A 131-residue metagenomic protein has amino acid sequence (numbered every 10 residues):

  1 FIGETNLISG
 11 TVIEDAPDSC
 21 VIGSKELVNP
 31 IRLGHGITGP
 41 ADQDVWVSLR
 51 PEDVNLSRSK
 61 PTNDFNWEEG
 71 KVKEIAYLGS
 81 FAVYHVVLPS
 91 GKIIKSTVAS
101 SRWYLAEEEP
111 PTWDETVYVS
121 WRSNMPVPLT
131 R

Functional and structural regions predicted by a protein language model:
I2: Short acidic-hydrophobic catalytic motif
T5-L7, T11-R131: Non-catalytic connector elements of ABC transporters
